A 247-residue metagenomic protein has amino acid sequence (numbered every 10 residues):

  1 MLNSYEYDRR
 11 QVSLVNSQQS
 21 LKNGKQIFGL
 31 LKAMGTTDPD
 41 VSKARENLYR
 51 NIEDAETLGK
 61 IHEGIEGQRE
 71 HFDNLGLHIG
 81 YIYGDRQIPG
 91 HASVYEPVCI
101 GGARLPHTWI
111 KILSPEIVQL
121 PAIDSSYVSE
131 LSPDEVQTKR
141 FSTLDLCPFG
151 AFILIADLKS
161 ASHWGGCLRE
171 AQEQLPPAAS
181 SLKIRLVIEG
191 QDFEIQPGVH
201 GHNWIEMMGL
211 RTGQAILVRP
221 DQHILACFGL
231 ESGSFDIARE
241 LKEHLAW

Functional and structural regions predicted by a protein language model:
L2-W247: Helical substrate-recognition/capping region of FAD-dependent monooxygenase/halogenase enzymes
